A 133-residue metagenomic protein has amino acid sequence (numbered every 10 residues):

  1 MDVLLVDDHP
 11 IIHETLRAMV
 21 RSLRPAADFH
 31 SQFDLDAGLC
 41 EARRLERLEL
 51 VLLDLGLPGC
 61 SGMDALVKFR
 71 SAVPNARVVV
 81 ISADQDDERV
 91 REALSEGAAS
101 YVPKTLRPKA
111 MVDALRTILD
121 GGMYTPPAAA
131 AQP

Functional and structural regions predicted by a protein language model:
M1-I12, L16-V20, V51: Conserved acidic segment of CheY-like receiver
F33-L50: Acidic, metal-coordinating helix/loop segments flanking the phosphotransfer/catalytic sites of two-component signaling
V51, V78, Y101-V102: Two-component signal transduction core modules
D54-L55, S82, K104: Active-site residues of response regulator receiver
P58: The feature encodes the CheY-like receiver
M63-N75: Short amphipathic alpha-helix used as the core "switch/output" element in two-component signaling
N75-Q85: A short, hydrophobic beta-strand element within the central beta-sheet of small alpha/beta folds
V90-S95, S100-P133: Short, flexible helix-to-coil linker/hinge segments that flank and couple to helix-turn-helix
